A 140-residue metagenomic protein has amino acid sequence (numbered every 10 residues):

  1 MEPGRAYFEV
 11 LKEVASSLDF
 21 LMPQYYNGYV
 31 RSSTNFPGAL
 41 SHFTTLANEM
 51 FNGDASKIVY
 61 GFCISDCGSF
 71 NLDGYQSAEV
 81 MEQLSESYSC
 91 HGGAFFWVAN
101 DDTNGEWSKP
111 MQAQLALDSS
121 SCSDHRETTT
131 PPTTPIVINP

Functional and structural regions predicted by a protein language model:
M1-P140: Secreted glycan hydrolases and related glycan-binding modules that recognize and/or cleave
